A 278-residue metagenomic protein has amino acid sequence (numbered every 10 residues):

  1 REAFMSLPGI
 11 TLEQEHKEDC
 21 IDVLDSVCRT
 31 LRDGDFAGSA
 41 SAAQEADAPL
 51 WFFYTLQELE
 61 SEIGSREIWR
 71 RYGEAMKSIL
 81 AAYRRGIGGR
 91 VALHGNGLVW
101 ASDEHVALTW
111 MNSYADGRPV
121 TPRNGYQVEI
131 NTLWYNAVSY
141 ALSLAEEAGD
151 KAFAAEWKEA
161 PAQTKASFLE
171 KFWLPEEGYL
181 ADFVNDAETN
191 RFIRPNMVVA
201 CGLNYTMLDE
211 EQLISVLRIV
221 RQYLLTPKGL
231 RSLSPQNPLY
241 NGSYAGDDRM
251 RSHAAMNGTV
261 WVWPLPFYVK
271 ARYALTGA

Functional and structural regions predicted by a protein language model:
R1-A3, L7-L108, N112, Q127-N131 (+2 more regions): Aromatic-rich carbohydrate-recognition surfaces in CAZymes
R1-F4, A37-P49, D116-T132, A181-L208 (+2 more regions): Solvent-exposed loop and edge beta-strand segments that line ligand/cofactor-binding and catalytic clefts
S26-D35, E104-D116, F172-G178, P238-D247: Active-site-adjacent bridging/hinge elements
A40, G64-R71, P122, E129 (+3 more regions): A structural signal for alpha-helical segments
L59, R118, L142-S143, K165 (+3 more regions): Amphipathic alpha-helical interaction segments
R84, V91-H94, Y135-Y244: Catalytic cores of carbohydrate-active enzymes
D103, D150, A166, A254-M256: Intrinsically disordered, low-complexity regions enriched in Ser/Pro/Gly/Gln/His and often acidic
R218-K228, L233-S243, M250-A278: Non-catalytic C-terminal accessory modules of carbohydrate-active enzymes
